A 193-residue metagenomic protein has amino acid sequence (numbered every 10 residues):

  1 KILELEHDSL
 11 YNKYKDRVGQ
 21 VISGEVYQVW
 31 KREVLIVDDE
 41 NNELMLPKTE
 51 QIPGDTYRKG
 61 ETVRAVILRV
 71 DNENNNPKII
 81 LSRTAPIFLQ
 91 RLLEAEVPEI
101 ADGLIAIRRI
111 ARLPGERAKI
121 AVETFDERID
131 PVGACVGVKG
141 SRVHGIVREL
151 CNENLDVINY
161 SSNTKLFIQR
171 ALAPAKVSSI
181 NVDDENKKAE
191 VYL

Functional and structural regions predicted by a protein language model:
K1-L193: RNA-contacting regions in translation and RNA-metabolism proteins, encompassing KH/S1 modules where present
